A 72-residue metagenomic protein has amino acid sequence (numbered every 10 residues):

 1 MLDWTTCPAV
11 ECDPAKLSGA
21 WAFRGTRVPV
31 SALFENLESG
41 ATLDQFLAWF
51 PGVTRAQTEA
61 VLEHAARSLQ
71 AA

Functional and structural regions predicted by a protein language model:
L2-Q45: A short, structured beta-strand/loop element
V28-A72: Long, charge-rich, low-complexity alpha-helical segments
